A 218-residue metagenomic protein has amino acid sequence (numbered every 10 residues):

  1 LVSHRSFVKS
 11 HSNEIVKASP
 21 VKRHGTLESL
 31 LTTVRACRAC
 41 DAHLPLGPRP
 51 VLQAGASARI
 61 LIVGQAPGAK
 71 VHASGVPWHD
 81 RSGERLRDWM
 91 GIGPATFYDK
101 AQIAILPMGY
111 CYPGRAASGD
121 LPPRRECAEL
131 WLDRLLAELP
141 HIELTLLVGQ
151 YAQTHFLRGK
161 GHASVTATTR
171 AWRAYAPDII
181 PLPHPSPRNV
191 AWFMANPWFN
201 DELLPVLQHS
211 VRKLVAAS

Functional and structural regions predicted by a protein language model:
I15, P20-V215: A polyanion-binding, active-site-adjacent surface
